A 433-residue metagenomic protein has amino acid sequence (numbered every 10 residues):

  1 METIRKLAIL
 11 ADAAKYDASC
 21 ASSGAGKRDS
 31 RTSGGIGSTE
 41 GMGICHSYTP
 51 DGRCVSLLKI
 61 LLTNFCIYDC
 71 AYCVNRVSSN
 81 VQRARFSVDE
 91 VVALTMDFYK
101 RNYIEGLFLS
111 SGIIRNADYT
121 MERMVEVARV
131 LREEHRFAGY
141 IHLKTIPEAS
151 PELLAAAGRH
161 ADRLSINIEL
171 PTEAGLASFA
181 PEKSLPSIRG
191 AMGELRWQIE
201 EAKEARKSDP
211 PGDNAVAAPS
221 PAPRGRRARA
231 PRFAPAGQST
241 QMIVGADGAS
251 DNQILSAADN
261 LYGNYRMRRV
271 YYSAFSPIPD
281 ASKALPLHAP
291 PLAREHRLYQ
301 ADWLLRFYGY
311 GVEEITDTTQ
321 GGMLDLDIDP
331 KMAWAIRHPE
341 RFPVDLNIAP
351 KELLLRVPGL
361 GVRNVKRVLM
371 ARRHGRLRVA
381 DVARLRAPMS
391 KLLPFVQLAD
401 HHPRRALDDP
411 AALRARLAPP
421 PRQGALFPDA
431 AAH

Functional and structural regions predicted by a protein language model:
M1-F65, P388, P394-Q397, P403-H433: Flexible, acidic/Gly-rich N-terminal and inter-domain linker regions that tether and position cofactor-handling modules
L57, C70, L109, I166 (+3 more regions): Conserved, mostly hydrophobic/aromatic
K59-L61, D89-K100: Short, charged beta->alpha transition segments
I60-D89: Canonical Radical SAM [4Fe-4S] cluster-binding loop centered on the CxxxCxxC motif and its immediate flanking residues
V92, R115-I315: Conserved AdoMet/S-adenosylmethionine-binding subsite of the radical SAM
M96-S110, A301: Short Fe-S-cluster ligation motifs
K283-R356, M389-H433: Long, highly charged, low-complexity intrinsically disordered interaction regions that mediate electrostatic DNA/RNA
V344-A371, G375-P394: Helix-hairpin-helix
